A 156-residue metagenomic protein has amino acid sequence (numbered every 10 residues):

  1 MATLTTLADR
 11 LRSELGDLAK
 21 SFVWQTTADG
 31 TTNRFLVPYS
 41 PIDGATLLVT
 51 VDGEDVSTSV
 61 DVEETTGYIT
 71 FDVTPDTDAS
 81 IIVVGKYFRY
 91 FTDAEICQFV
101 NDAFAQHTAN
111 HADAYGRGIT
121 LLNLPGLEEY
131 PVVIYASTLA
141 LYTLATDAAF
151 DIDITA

Functional and structural regions predicted by a protein language model:
M1-E129: Conserved short "hinge" loops at termini or chain/domain junctions
L127-A145: Elongated alpha-helical scaffolds
I152-I154: Short, surface-exposed beta-strand/strand-loop-strand elements in extracellular ectodomains
